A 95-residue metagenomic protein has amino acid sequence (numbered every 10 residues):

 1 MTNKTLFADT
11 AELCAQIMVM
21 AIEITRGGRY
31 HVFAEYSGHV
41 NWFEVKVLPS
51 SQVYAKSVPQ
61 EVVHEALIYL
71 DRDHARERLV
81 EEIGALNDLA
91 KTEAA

Functional and structural regions predicted by a protein language model:
M1-W42, K46, S51-A95: Negatively charged, low-complexity tracts enriched in Asp/Glu with abundant Ser/Thr
